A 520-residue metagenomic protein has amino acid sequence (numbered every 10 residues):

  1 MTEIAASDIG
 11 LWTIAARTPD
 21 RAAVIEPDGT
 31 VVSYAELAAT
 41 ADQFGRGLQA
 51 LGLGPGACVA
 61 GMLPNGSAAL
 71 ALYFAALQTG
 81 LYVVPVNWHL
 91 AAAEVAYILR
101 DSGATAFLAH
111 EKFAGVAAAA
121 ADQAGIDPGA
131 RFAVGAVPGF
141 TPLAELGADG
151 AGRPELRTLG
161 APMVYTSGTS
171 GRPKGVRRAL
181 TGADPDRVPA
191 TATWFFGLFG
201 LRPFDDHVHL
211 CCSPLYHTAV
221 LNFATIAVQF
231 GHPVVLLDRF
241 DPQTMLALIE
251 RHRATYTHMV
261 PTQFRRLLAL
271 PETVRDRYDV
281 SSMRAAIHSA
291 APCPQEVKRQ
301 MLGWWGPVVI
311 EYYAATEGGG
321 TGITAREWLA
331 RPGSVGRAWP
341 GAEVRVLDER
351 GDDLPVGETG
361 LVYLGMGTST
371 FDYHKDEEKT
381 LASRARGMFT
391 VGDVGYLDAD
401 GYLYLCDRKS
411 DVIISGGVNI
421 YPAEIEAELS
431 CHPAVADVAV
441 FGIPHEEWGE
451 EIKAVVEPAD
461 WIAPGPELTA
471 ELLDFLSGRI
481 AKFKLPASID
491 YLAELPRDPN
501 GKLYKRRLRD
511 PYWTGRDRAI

Functional and structural regions predicted by a protein language model:
A23-G66, L70, F74, A91-A96: Conserved AMP-binding/adenylate-forming core of the ANL superfamily
L48-L53, A57, G150-L159, M163-L210: Conserved adenylate-forming
A50-L51, P55, Q78-G147, A151 (+1 more regions): Structural core segment of the AMP-binding/adenylate-forming
C58, P64-V84, W88-A92, D101-A106 (+4 more regions): A short helix-loop-beta submotif of the ANL/AMP-binding
L90, F107, A247, T257 (+7 more regions): AMP-binding/adenylate-forming catalytic core of the ANL superfamily
P162-G168, Q229, T255-M259, E272-R331 (+1 more regions): Gly/Ser/Thr-rich phosphate-binding loop
Y165, G351, L492-Y512: Flexible lysine-rich "adenylation lid" loop at the C-terminal edge of ANL adenylation domains
P185-V208, C212, Y216-T255, L270: Conserved AMP-binding/adenylation subdomain of ANL enzymes
